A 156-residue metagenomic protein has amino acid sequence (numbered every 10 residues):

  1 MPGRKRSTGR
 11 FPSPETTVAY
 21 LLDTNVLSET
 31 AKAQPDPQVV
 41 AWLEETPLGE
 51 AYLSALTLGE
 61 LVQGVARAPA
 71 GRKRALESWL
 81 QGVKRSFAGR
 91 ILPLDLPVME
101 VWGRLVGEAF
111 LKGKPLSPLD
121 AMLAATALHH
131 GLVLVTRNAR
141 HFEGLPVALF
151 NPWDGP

Functional and structural regions predicted by a protein language model:
G3-L53, T57, A66-G82, G144 (+1 more regions): Short, well-structured N-terminal submotif of metal-dependent ribonuclease cores
K5, R10-T17, Q63-A68, Q81 (+1 more regions): Active-site neighborhoods of divalent-metal-dependent phosphate/nucleic-acid chemistry enzymes
V26, T57, V98, L123 (+1 more regions): Alpha-helix capping/helix-boundary segments
V133, R140, G155: Flexible glycine-rich beta->alpha loop in the catalytic core of nucleotide-sugar glycosyltransferases
